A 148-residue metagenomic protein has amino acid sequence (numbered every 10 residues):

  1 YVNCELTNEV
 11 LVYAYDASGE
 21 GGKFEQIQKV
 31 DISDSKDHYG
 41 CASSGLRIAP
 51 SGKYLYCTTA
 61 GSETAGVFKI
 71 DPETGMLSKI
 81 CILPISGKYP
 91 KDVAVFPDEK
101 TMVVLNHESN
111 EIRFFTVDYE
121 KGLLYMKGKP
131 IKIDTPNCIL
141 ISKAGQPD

Functional and structural regions predicted by a protein language model:
Y1-I32: Acidic, glycine-rich loop-and-beta core segments that form the ion-binding/anion-interacting portion of active sites
V2-E5, C57-A60, V104-H107: Conserved beta-strand positions in repeat-built beta-propeller and related beta-rich domains
N8-V10, E63-A65, N110-I112: Structural signal for beta-propeller blades
V12-K23, F68-G75, T116-L123: Short loop/turn segments immediately following beta-strands, especially the blade-tip and inter-blade linker loops
Q28-K36, S78-P84, M126-I131: A short beta-strand motif characteristic of beta-propeller blades
S33-G52, S86-T101, I133-P147: Beta-rich, blade/repeat-based domains predominating in secreted/periplasmic proteins but also intracellular
Y54, T58-G87: Structured C-terminal portions of repeat-based eukaryotic scaffold domains
H107-T116, Y125-D148: Blade-level signature of beta-propeller repeat domains, shared across WD40, Kelch, NHL, RCC1 and BNR/Asp-box propellers
